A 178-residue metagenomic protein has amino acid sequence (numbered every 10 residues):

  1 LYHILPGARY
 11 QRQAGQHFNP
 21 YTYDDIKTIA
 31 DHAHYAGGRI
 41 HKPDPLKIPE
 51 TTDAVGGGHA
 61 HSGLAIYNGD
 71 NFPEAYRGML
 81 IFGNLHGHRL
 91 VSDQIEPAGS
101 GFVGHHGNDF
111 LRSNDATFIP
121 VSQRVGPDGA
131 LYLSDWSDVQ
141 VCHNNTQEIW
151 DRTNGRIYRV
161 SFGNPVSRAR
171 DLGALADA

Functional and structural regions predicted by a protein language model:
L1-A178: Beta-propeller domains with acidic blade repeats across secreted/periplasmic ectodomains and cytosolic WD/CNH propellers
